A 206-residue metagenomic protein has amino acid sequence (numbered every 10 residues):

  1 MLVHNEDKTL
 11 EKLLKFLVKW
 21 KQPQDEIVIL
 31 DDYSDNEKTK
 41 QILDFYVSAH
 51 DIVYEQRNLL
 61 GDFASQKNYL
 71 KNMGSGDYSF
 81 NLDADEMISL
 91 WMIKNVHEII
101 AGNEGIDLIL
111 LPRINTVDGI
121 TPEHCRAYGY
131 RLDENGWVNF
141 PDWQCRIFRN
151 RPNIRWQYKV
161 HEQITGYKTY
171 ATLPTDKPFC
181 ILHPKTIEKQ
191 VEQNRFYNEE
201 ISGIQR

Functional and structural regions predicted by a protein language model:
E6-W20: Short, well-formed alpha-helical segments that are part of the catalytic scaffolds of diverse glycosyltransferases
K12-F16, Q41-I42, Y69, K94-V96: A short acidic, amphipathic alpha-helical/loop segment
F16, I27-L43, L59, D83-E86: A conserved acidic beta->alpha catalytic loop
V18-I29, A49-V53: Short loop->beta transition adjacent to catalytic acidic/histidine clusters or analogous donor-positioning motifs
K19, N72-M73: Solvent-exposed polar/charged
K40, D44-S65, M73: Conserved donor nucleotide-binding strand/loop of the catalytic core
F63-K71, Y78, M87-R206: Catalytic-site signature of metal-activated, phosphate-bearing donor transferases, centered on the GT-A/GT-A-like
